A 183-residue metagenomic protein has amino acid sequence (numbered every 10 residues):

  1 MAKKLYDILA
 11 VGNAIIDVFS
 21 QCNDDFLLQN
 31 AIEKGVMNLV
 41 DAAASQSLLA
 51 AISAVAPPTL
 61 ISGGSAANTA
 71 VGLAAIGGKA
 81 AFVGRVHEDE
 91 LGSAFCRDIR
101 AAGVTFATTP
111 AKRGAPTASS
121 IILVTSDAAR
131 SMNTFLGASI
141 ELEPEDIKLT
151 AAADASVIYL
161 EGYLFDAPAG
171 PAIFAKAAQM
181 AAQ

Functional and structural regions predicted by a protein language model:
A2-V83, S93: Glycine-rich phosphate/adenosyl-contacting loop at the front of the ribokinase-like
Y6, T117-S119: Change "...and in nucleic-acid phosphodiester-cleaving endonucleases..." to "...and in nucleic-acid processing enzymes
A74, R100, Q179-A182: Anion (oxyanion) recognition and catalysis
R85, A107-K112, I122-P171: Conserved phosphate-binding/catalytic loop of the ribokinase/pfkB sugar-kinase fold
D98-A115: A glycine-rich helix N-cap at a beta->alpha junction
P171-A178: Charged helix-capping and loop-helix junction motifs
